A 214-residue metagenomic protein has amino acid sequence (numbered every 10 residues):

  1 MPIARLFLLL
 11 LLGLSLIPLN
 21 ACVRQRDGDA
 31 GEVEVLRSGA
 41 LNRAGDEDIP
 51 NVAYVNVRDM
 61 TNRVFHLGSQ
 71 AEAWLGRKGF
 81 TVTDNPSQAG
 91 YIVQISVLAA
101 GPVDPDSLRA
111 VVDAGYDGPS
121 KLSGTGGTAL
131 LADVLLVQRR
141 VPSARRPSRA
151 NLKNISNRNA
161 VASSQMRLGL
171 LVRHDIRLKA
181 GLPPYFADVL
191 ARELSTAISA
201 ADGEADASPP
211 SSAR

Functional and structural regions predicted by a protein language model:
M1-N20: Sec-dependent bacterial lipoprotein signal peptides
I3, L67-G68, K121-S123: Intrinsically disordered, low-complexity segments enriched in polar/charged residues with Gly/Pro, especially when
R5, L12, R43-E47, T83 (+1 more regions): Generic marker of residues within folded, mature protein domains
A21-F80, L98, Q165-D188, R192 (+1 more regions): A structural "domain/chain start" motif
P50, Q88-G90, S163: Sequence-level motif detector for i,i+2 pairs with an aromatic at +2
K78-Q88: Short, well-structured beta-strand/strand-turn elements
S87-N159: Surface-exposed short loop/turn segments
